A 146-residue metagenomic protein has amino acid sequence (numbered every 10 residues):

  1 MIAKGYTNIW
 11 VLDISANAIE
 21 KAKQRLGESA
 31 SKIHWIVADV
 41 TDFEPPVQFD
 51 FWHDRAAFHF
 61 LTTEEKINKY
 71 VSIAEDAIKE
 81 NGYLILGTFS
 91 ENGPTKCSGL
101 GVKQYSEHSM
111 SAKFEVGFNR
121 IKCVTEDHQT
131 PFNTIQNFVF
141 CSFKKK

Functional and structural regions predicted by a protein language model:
M1-V47, L61-K146: Class I (Rossmann-like) S-adenosyl-L-methionine-dependent methyltransferase catalytic domain, capturing the SAM-binding
D50: Conserved acidic residues
H53: A conserved beta-strand element that flanks and buttresses the S-adenosyl-L-methionine
A56-F60: Short catalytic micro-motifs in class I SAM-dependent methyltransferases
